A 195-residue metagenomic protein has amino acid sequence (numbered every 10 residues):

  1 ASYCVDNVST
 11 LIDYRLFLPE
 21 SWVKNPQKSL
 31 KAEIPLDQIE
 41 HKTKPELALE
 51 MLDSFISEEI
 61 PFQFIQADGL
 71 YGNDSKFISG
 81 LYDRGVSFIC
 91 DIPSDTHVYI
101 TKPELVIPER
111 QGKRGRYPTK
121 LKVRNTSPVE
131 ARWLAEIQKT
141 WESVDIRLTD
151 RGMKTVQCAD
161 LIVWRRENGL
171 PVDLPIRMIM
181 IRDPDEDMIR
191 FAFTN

Functional and structural regions predicted by a protein language model:
A1, I65-N73, F88, A192: Short, conserved catalytic/metal-binding motifs centered on acidic residues
C4-E33, D37-E40, P93, V98-N195: An anionic, glycine-rich sequence signature occurring as long contiguous blocks
N7-S9, I60-F62, G85: A general structural motif
I39-Q63: Short, basic/hydrophobic alpha-helical segments
S57, K76-S87: Short, surface-exposed basic-aromatic patches at helix termini and helix-loop junctions that form
G72-S75, V98-Y99: Beta-rich nucleic-acid/ligand-interaction surfaces
D83-H97: Acidic, His- and aromatic-enriched active-site or binding-groove loops in soluble protein domains that engage sugars
